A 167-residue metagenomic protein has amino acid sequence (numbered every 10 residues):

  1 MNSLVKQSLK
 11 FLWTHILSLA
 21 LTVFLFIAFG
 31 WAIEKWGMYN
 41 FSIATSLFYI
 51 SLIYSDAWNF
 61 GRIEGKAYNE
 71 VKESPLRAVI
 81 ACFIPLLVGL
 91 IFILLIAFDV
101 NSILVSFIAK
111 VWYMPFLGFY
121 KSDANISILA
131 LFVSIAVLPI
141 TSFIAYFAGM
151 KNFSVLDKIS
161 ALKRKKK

Functional and structural regions predicted by a protein language model:
M1-S55: Transmembrane alpha-helical insertion/packing segments
F11, H15, Y39-Y49, P75-C82 (+3 more regions): Alpha-helical transmembrane segments of polytopic membrane proteins
F24-G37, I91-V100, S122-D123: Juxtamembrane "helix-exit" motif on the non-cytosolic side of transmembrane helices
L52-A81, P85: Membrane-helix interface/capping segments
R77-S102: Hydrophobic alpha-helical membrane-insertion segments
N101-S122: Membrane-interfacial helical/loop segments at transmembrane boundaries in membrane proteins
F116-T141: Hydrophobic alpha-helical transmembrane segments
N152-K167: Short, highly charged, low-complexity non-transmembrane loops/tails of multi-pass membrane proteins
